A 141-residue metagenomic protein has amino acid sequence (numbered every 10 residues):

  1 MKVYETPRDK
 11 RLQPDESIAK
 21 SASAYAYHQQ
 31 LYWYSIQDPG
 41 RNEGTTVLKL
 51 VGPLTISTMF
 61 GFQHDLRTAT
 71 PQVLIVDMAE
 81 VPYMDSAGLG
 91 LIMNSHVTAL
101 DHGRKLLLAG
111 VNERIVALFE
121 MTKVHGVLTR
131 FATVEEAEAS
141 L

Functional and structural regions predicted by a protein language model:
M1-R41: Non-catalytic signal-transmission and effector/linker regions of two-component phosphorelay proteins
Y25-H64: STAS-typified acidic loop motif
P53-L128: Amphipathic alpha-helical interaction surfaces in cytosolic regulatory modules
T129-T133: Short acidic-hydrophobic, aromatic-tinged amphipathic segments that line or gate anion-handling sites
